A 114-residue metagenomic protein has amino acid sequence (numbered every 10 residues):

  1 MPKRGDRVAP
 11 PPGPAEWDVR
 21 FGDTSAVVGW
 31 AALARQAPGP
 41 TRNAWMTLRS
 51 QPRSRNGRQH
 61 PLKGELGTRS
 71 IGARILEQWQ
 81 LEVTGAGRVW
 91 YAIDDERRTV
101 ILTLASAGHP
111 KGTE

Functional and structural regions predicted by a protein language model:
M1-G87, I93-E114: Basic, Lys/Arg-enriched alpha-helical interface segments
